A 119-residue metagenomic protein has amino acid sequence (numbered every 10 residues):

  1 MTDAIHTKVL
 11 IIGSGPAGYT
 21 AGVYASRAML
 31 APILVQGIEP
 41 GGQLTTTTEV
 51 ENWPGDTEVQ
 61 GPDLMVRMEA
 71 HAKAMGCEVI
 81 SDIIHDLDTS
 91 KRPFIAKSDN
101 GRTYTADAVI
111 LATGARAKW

Functional and structural regions predicted by a protein language model:
M1-I12, A28, I33, C77-W119: FAD-binding core/adjacent interface of flavoenzyme oxidoreductases
T2-C77: Beta1-alpha1 glycine-rich phosphate/pyrophosphate-binding loop at the start of Rossmann-like nucleotide-binding domains
